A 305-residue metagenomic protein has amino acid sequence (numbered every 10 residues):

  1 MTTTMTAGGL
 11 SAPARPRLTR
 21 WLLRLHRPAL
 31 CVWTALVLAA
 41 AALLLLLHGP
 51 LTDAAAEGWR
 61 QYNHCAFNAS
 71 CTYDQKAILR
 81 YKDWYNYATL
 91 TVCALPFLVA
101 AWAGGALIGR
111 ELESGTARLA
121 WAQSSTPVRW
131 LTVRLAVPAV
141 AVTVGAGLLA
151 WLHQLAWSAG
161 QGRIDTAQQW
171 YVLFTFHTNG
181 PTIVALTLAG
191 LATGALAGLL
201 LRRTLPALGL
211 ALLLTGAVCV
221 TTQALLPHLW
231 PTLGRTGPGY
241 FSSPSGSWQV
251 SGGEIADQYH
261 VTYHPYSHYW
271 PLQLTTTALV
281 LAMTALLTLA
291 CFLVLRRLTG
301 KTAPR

Functional and structural regions predicted by a protein language model:
T2-L38: Aromatic- and glycine-rich beta-strand/loop motifs that create alpha-glucan
T3, G9-S11, L47-R80, T166-Y171 (+2 more regions): Terminal transmembrane helical anchor/hairpin motif
T6, L38-L46, L79, N86-T89 (+3 more regions): Secretory targeting signals
A12-L25, A77-Y81, T126, P265-Y266: Cytosolic juxtamembrane amphipathic/interface segments immediately preceding and feeding into a transmembrane helix
V37, P138, L212-G216: Residue-level recognition of pore/gate-forming positions within transmembrane alpha-helices of multi-pass
Y87-L112, T143: Long, hydrophobic alpha-helical segments
A100-G104, L148, T193, L287 (+1 more regions): Hydrophobic/aromatic residues in alpha-helical transmembrane segments
L107-V140: Helix-loop-helix units of permease transmembrane domains in multi-pass membrane transporters, especially ABC
